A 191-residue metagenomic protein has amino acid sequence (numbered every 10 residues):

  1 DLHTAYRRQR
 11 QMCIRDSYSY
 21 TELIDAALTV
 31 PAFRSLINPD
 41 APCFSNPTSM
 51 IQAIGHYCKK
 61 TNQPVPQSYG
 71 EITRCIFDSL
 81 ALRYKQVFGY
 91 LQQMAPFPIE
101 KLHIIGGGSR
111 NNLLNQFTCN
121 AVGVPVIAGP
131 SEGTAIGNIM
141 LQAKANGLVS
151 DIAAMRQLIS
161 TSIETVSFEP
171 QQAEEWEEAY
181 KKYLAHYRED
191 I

Functional and structural regions predicted by a protein language model:
D1-R10, I14: Single conserved hydrophobic/aromatic residue that forms the stacking wall/gate of nucleotide- or nucleobase-binding
R8, R74, D78, S109-R110 (+2 more regions): Glycine-rich phosphate-binding/hydrolytic loop that grips phosphoryl groups
Q11, R15, A26-R34, Y57-T61 (+7 more regions): Change "in soluble alpha/beta enzymes" to "in soluble alpha/beta proteins
S19-V30, M155-R156: Short, well-structured alpha-helical segments that form the helix of a local strand-helix-strand
L36-F117, V122-I127: Activation-segment/catalytic-loop signature of the eukaryotic protein kinase fold
P42-S45, G133-I136, A173-W176: A short acidic, often aromatic-flanked loop/helix-cap motif at beta-alpha or helix-coil junctions that lines enzyme
F77, A81, I136, E177-Y180 (+1 more regions): Short, amphipathic alpha-helical "lid/cap" segments that border enzyme active or binding sites
L148-I191: Acidic, glycine/GT-rich loop-and beta-edge segments that sit at the periphery of enzyme/chaperone cores
